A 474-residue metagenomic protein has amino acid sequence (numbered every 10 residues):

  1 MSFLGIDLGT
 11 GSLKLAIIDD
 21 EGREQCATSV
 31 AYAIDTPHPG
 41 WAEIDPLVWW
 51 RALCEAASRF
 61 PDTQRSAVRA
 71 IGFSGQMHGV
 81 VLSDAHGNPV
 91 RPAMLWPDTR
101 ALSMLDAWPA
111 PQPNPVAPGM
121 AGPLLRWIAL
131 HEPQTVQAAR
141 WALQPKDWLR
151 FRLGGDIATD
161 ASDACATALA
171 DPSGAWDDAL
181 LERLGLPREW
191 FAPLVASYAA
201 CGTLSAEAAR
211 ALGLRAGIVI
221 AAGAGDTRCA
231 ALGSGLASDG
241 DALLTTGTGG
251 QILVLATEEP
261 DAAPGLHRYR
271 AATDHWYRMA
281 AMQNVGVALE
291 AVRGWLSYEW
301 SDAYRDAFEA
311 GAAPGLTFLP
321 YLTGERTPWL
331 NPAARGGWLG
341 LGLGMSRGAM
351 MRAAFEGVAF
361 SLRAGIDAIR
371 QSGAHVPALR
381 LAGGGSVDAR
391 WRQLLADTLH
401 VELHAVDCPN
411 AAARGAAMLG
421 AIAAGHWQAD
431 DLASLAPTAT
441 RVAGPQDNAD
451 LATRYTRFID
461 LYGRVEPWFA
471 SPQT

Functional and structural regions predicted by a protein language model:
M1-R91, A138, A192-P193, A209-R210 (+4 more regions): N-terminal glycine/serine-rich phosphate-binding loop of ATP-dependent small-molecule kinases, especially carbohydrate
L4-G5, L102-A158, D163, A168-D178 (+3 more regions): Active-site core segments that coordinate phosphate-bearing ligands/cofactors across diverse enzyme families
S12, S66-V68, E189, A313-L316 (+1 more regions): Short secondary-structure junction motifs
L15-I17, G22, I71, D98 (+3 more regions): Conserved small-residue
D45, D98, D226: Short, conserved phosphate/pyrophosphate- and ester-handling motifs at nucleotide-, phospho-/glycolipid
S58, D62-W96, P115-P118, R150-D171 (+2 more regions): Short beta-strand-loop/turn "lid" adjacent to the catalytic site in phosphate-handling enzymes
L184-A196: A conserved helix-loop-beta module that forms one wall/lid of the active-site cleft in ATP-utilizing catalytic domains
